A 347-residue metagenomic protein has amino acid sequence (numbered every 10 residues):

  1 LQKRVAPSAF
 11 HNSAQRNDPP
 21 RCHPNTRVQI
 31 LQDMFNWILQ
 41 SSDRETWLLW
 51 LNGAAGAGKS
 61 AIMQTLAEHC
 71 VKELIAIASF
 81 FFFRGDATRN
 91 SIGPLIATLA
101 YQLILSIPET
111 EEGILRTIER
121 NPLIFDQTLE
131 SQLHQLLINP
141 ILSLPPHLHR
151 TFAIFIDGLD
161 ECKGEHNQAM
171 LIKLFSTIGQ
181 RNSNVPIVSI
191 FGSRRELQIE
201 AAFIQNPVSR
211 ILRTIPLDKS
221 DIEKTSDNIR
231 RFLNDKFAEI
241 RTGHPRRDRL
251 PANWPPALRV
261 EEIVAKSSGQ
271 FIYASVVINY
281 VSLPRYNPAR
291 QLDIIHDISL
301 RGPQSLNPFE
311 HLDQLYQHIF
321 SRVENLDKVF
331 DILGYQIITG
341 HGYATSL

Functional and structural regions predicted by a protein language model:
L1-L347: Conserved NB-ARC/NACHT P-loop NTPase core of NLR-like innate immune receptors
